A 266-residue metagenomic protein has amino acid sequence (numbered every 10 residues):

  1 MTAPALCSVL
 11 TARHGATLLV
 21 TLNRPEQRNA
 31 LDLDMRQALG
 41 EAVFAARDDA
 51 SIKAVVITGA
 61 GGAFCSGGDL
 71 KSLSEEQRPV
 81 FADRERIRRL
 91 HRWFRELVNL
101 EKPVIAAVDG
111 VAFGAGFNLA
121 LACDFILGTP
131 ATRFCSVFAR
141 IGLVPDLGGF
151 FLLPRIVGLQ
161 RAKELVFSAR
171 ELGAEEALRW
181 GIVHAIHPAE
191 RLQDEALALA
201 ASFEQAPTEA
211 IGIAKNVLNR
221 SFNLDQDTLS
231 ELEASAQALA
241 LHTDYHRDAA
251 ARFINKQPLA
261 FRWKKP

Functional and structural regions predicted by a protein language model:
M1-A60, R95: Conserved CoA-thioester-binding segment of acyl-CoA-metabolizing enzymes
M1-L6, A251-P266: Terminal low-complexity tails and localization/encapsulation signals of metabolic enzymes
P25, L127-T132, A174, V183-E231 (+3 more regions): C-terminal long alpha-helix characteristic of the crotonase
G59-E96, A112, L224-D225: Glycine- (often His-adjacent) and acidic-residue-rich active-site loop that binds/positions the CoA thioester
W93-N99, A107, F113-F167, W180 (+1 more regions): CoA-thioester-processing core
R170-E176: Acidic, divalent-metal-coordinating active-site segment for phosphoryl/phosphodiester hydrolysis, typified by short
